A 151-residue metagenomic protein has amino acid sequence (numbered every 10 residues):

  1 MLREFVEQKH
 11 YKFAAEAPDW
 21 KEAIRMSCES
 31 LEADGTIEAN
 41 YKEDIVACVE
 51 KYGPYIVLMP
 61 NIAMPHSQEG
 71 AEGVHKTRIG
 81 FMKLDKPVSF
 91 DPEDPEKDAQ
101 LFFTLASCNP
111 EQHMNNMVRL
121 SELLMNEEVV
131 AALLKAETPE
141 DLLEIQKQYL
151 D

Functional and structural regions predicted by a protein language model:
M1-D151: Cytosolic covalent-transfer regions centered on His/Cys nucleophiles that carry phosphoryl or persulfide groups
